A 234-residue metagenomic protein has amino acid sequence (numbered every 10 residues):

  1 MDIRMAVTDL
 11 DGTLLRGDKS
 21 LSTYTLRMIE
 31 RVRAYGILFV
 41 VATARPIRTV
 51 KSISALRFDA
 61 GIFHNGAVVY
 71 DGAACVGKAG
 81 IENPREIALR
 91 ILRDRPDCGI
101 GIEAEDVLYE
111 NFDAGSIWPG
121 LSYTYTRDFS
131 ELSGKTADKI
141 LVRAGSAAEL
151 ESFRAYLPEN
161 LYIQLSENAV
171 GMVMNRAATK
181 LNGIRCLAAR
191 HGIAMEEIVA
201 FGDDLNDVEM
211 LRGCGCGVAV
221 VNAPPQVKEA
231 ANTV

Functional and structural regions predicted by a protein language model:
D2-G17, L211: Asp-based phosphoryl-transfer active-site loop
G17-S116: Active-site phosphate-binding/coordination module
K19-Y35, G80-P84, Y123, A177-A189 (+2 more regions): Short, acidic loop-to-helix structural element flanking the phosphoryl-transfer center in phosphate-processing enzymes
Y24, R48-S52, S152, G183 (+2 more regions): Phosphate- and divalent-cation-binding pockets in alpha/beta enzyme and binding domains that engage nucleotide-derived
V32, N65, I140, L211 (+1 more regions): Residue-level signal for inorganic ion chemistry
K78-G80, Y125-D128, T233-V234: Short acidic-hydrophobic, aromatic-tinged amphipathic segments that line or gate anion-handling sites
R90, D94-M210, N222: Conserved acidic, metal-coordinating active-site core of Asp-based, Mg2+-dependent phosphoryl-transfer enzymes
G213, V218-V234: Asp-based, Mg2+/Mn2+-dependent phosphohydrolase catalytic module
